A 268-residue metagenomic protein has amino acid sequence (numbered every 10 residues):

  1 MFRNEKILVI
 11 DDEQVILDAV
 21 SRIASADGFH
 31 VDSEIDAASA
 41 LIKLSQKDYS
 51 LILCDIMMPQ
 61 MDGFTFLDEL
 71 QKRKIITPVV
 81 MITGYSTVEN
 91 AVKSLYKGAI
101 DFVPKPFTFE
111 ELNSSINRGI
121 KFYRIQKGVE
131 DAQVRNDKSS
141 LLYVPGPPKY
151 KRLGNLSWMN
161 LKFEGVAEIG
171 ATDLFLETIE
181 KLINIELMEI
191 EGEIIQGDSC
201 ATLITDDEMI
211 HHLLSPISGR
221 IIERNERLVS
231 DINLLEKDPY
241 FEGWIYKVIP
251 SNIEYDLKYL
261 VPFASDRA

Functional and structural regions predicted by a protein language model:
F2-E5, Q14-D32: Two-component/phosphorelay signaling modules centered on CheY-like receiver
D11, S50, D55: Active-site residues of response regulator receiver
S33-I42, G63: Helix N-cap/capping motif at the beta->alpha junctions
I42, F64-I75: Short amphipathic alpha-helix used as the core "switch/output" element in two-component signaling
M58: Receiver (REC) domain active-site loop signature in two-component systems and cognate sites in sensor histidine kinases
F107-I116: C-terminal output helix
